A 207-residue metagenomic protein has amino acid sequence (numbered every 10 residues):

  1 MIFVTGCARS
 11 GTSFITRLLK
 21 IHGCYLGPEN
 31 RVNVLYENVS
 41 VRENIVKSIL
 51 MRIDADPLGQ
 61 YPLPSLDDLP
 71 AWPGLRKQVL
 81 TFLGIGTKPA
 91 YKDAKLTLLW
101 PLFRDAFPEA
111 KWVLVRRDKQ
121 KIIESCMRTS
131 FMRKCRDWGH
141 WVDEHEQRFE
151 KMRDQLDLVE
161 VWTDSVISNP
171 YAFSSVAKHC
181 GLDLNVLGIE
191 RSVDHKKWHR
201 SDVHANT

Functional and structural regions predicted by a protein language model:
M1-G74, H195-S201: PAPS-dependent sulfotransferase catalytic core
I15, L98, I122-I123, D202 (+1 more regions): A periodicity- and composition-biased signal for non-globular, repetitive helical segments
G27-R31, W138, C180-S192: Short, surface-exposed acidic
S40-R42, L63-P64, E124-S130, Q147-Q155 (+1 more regions): Low-complexity, flexible helical/coil segments
N44-S48, A71-Q78, D137, S175 (+1 more regions): Exposed alpha-helical structural elements
L58-Y91, R116: A basic- and aromatic-enriched beta-loop-alpha substructure that forms the phosphate/nucleotide- and DNA/RNA-contacting
L80-N185: PAPS-dependent sulfotransferase catalytic domain
N185-T207: C-terminal accessory extensions appended to soluble enzyme cores
